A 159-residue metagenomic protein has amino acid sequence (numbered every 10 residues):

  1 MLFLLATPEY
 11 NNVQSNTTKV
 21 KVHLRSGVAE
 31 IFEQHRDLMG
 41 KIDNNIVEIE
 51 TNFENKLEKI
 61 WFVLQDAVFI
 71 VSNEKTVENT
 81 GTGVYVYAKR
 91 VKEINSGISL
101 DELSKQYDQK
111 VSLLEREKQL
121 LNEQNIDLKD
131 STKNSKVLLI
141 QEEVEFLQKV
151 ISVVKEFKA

Functional and structural regions predicted by a protein language model:
M1-L57: A positional/architectural concept
L5-T7, L24, T51, L64 (+2 more regions): Flexible glycine-/small-residue-rich
N52-E58, V71-Y85, L120-S131: Intrinsically disordered, low-complexity coil segments
E58-A67: Short acidic-glycine-tyrosine-enriched beta hairpin
F69-S112: Short, exposed interaction patches on small structured surface elements
I98-A159: Charge/polar-rich, low-complexity and marginally structured segments
